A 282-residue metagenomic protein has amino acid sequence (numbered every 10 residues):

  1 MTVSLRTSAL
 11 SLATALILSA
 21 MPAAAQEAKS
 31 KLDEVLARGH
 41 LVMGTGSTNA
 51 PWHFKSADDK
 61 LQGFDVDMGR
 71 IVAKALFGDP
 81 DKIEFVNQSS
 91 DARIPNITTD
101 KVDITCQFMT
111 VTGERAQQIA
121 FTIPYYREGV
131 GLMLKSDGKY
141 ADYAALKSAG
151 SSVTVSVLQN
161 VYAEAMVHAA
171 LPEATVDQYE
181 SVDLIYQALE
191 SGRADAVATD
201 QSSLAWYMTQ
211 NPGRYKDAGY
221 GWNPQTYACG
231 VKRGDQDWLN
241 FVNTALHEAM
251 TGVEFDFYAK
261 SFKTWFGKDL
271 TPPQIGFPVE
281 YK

Functional and structural regions predicted by a protein language model:
Q26-T105, Q117, G150: Extracytoplasmic small-molecule ligand-binding "clamshell" domains of the periplasmic binding protein/Venus flytrap
S30, I83-P95, A141, Q159 (+3 more regions): Short helix-initiation/N-cap motifs at beta->coil->alpha
T45-N49, V86-D91, D100-T112, S136 (+3 more regions): Beta->alpha turn/N-cap motifs
S47, Y126-D137, Q201-L246, W265-K282: Periplasmic-binding protein-like
K55-D58, R70-D81, K147-A149, A163-Q178 (+2 more regions): Ligand-binding cleft/hinge of the Venus flytrap
D67-A75, S152-V153, V161, T226-D269: Extended ligand-binding regions for polar small-molecule ligands
A92, F108-Q118, H168-A169, A188-P224: A ligand-binding cleft/hinge motif common to bilobed small-molecule-binding domains
I123, K135-T154: Flexible hinge/capping segments at coil-to-helix
